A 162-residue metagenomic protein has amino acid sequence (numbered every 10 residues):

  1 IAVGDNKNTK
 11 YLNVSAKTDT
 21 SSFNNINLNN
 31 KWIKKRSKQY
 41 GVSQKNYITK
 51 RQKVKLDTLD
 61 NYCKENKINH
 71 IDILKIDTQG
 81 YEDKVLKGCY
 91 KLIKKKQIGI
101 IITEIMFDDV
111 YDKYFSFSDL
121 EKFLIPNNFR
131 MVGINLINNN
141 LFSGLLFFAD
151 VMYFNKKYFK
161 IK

Functional and structural regions predicted by a protein language model:
I1-K162: Phosphate/nucleotide-binding beta-alpha loop and adjacent structural elements of enzyme active sites
